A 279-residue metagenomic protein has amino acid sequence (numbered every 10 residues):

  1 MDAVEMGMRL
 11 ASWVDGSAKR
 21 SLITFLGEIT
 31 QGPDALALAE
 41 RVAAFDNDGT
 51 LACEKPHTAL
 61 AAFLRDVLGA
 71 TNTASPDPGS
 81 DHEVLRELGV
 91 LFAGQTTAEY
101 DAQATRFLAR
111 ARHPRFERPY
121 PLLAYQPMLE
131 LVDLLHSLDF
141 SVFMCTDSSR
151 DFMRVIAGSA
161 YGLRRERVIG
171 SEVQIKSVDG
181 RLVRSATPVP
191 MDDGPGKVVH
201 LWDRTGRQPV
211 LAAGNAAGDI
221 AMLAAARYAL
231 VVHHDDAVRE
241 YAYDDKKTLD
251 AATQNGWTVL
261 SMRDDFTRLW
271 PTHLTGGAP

Functional and structural regions predicted by a protein language model:
D2-W13, S17-I23, G27, A35 (+2 more regions): C-terminal cap/substrate-recognition subdomain and adjoining C-terminal extension of metal-dependent phosphatase-like
G32, A52-E54, S177-V178: Short, solvent-exposed loop/turn elements at domain surfaces
E40-P56, L223: Asp-based phosphoryl-transfer active-site loop
L51, V90-L91, V173-Q174: Residue-level preference for alpha-helix termini and adjacent loops
P56-L122, Q126, E130: A metal-dependent, Asp-based hydrolase signature
